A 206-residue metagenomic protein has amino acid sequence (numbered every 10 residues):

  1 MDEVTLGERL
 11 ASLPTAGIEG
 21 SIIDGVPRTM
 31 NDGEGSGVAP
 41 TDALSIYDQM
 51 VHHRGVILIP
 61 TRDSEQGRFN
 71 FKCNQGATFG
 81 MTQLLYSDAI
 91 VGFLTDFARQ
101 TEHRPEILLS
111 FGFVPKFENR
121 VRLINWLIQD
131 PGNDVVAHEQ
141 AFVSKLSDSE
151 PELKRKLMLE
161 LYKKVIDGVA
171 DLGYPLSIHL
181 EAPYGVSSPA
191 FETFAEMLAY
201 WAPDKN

Functional and structural regions predicted by a protein language model:
M1-Q66, E152-K156, P175-S177, P183-N206: Active-site beta->alpha loop and helix N-cap motifs at the rims of alpha/beta catalytic domains
D2-V4, M81-D96, P115-N119, E152 (+2 more regions): Active-site glycine- and acidic-residue-rich loops that bind and position anionic ligands or nucleotide-like cofactors
L13, K72, G76, L109-F111: Conserved, mostly hydrophobic/aromatic
G20-S21, G76, G80-M81, I178: Hydrophobic residues within beta-strands of alpha/beta enzymes
V38, G92-F111: Short acidic, glycine/proline-enriched helix-loop-strand junctions
A43, D63-F71, L157-V169: Structured alpha-helical segments in the cores of large, soluble enzyme domains
I57, M81-Q83, L108-V114, E181: Short, conserved beta-strand edge motifs with alternating hydrophobic and charged residues
E106-Y174: Catalytic-face loop-and-helix region of soluble metabolic enzyme cores
